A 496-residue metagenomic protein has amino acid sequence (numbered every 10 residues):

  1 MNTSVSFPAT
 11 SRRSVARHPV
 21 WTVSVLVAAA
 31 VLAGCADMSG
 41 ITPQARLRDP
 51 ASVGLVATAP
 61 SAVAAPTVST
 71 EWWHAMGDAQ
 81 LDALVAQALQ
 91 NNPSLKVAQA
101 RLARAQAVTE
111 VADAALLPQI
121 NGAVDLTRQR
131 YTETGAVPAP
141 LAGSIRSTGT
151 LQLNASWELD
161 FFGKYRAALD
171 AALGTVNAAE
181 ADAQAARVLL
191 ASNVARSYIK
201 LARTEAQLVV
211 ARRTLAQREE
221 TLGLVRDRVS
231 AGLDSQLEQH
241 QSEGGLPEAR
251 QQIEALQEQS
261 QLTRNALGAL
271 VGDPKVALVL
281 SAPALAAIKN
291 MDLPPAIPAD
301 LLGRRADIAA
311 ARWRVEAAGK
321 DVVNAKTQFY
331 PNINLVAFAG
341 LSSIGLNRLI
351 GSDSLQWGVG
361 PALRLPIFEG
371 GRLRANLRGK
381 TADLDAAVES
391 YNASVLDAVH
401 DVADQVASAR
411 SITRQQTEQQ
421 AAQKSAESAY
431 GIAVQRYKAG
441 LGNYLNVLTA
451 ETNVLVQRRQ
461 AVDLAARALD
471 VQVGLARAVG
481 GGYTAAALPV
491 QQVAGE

Functional and structural regions predicted by a protein language model:
N2-F7, P19-Q90, G149, L173 (+3 more regions): Terminal intrinsically disordered/low-complexity segments used for targeting and assembly
A36-N193, I333-A337, I367-L377: Short flexible linkers and secondary-structure junctions
T67-M76, L126-N154, A277-P294, V323 (+2 more regions): Small/polar, glycine/serine/threonine/aspartate-rich low-complexity segments that form flexible
L81-A83, T148-T150, R196, Q241 (+2 more regions): Transmembrane beta-barrel architecture of outer-membrane proteins
K96-V97, D113, L159-R187, L237 (+6 more regions): Sec/SRP-type N-terminal targeting helices
Y165, A181-I297, S408, I412 (+3 more regions): Periplasmic alpha-helical coiled-coil/stalk elements that build and connect Gram-negative outer-membrane
V229-L233, Y437-L441, A478-G480: A short glycine-centered flexible hinge/capping loop motif at secondary-structure junctions
